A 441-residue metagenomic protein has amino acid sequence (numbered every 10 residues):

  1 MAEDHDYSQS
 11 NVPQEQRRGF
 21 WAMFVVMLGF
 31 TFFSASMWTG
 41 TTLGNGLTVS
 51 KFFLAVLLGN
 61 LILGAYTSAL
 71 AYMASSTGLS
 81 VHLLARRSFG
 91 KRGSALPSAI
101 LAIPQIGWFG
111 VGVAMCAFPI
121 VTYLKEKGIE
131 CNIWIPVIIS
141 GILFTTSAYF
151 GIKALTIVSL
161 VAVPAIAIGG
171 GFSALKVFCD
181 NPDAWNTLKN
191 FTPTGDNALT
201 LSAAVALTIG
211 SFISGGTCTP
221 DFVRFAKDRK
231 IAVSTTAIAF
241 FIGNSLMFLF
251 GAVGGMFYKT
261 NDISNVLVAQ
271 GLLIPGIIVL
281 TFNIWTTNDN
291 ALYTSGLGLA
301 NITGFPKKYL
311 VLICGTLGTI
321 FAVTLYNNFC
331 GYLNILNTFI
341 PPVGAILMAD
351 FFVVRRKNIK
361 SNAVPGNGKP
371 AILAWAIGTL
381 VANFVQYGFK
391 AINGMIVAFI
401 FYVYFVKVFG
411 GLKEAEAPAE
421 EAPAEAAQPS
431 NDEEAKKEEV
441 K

Functional and structural regions predicted by a protein language model:
M1-S50, G195-V205, R224-I231, V408-E425: Membrane-interface "cap" regions at the ends of multi-pass membrane proteins
Q14-R17, G344-A419: C-terminal membrane-solvent junction of multi-pass transporters and transport-like membrane proteins
V26-F30, S98-A99, V113, K125-F150 (+5 more regions): Transmembrane alpha-helical segments of multi-pass small-molecule transport proteins
T42-G46, Y72, L96, F118-K127 (+4 more regions): Membrane-water interface regions at transmembrane-helix termini and the short interhelical loops of multi-pass membrane
V56-F89, S98-P104, G110, K407-A415: Juxtamembrane transmembrane-helix boundary signature
S94-G128, W285-N301, P342: Hydrophobic transmembrane alpha-helices that form the core helical bundles of multi-pass secondary transporters
A117, I135, I139-V177, T236-F240 (+2 more regions): Membrane-interface loop-to-helix entry segments
A148, P164-F191, A204, T208-F212 (+2 more regions): Hydrophobic alpha-helical segments and their helix-loop junctions in multi-pass secondary transporters
